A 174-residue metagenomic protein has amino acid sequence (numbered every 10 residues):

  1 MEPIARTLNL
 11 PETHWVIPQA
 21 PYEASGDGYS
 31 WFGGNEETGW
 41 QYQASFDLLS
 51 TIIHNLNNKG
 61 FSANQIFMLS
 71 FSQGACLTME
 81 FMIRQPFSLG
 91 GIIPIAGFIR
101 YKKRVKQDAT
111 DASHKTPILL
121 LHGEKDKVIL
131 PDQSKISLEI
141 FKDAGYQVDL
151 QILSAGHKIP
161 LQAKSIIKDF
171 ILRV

Functional and structural regions predicted by a protein language model:
M1-A5, V105-K106, L130-I140: Short alpha-helix in the alpha/beta-hydrolase fold that links the catalytic acid
M1-A63: Serine-hydrolase catalytic machinery in alpha/beta-hydrolase-like enzymes
P3, E80-R84: Active-site signature of alpha/beta-hydrolase-fold catalytic machinery across serine- and Asp/Cys-nucleophile hydrolases
M68-S70, I95, L121: Short beta-strand immediately N-terminal to the catalytic nucleophile in serine-hydrolase-like folds
L69-G74, T78: Gly/Ala-rich beta-loop-alpha elbow adjacent to hydrolase catalytic centers
F87-I99: A conserved short beta-strand
L119, D132-L138, K142-V174: C-terminal catalytic histidine-bearing segment of alpha/beta-hydrolase fold enzymes
L119-H122, D126: Short beta-strand/loop motif that positions the catalytic acidic residue of the alpha/beta-hydrolase fold
